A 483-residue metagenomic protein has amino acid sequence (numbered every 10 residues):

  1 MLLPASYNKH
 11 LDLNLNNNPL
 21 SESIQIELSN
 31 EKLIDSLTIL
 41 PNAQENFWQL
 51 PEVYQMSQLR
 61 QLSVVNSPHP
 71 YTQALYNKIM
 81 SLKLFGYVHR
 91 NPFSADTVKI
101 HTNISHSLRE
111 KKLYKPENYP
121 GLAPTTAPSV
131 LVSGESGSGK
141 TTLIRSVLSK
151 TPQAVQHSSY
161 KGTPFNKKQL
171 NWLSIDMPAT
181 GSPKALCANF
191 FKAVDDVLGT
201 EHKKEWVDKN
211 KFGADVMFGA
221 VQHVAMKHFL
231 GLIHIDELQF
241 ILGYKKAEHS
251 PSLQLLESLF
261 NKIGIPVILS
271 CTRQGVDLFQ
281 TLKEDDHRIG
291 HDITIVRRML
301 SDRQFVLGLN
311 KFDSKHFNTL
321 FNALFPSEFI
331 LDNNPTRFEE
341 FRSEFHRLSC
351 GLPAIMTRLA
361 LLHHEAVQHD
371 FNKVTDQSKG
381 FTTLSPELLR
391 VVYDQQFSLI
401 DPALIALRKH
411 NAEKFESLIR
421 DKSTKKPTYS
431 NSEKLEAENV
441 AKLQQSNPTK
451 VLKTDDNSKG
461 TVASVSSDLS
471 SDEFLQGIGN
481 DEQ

Functional and structural regions predicted by a protein language model:
M1-P128: Walker A/P-loop-proximal flanking segment of P-loop NTPase domains
L2-N46, N66, N310-Q483: C-terminal alpha-helical "lid" subdomain
Y76, P92-D96, N103-I104, L108-K115 (+7 more regions): Mid-core helix/loop region of P-loop NTP-binding domains shared across ATPases and GTPases
G134-G137: Walker A (P-loop) phosphate-binding loop of P-loop NTPases
K140: Conserved lysine of the Walker
L143, V147: Hydrophobic positions on the alpha1 helix immediately C-terminal to the Walker A/P-loop
K150-T163: Post-Walker A helix-loop "phosphate-sensing" segment adjacent to the P-loop in P-loop NTPases
Q222-K227, G231-L232, F240-K245, P251-T336: The catalytic "switch" region of P-loop NTPases
